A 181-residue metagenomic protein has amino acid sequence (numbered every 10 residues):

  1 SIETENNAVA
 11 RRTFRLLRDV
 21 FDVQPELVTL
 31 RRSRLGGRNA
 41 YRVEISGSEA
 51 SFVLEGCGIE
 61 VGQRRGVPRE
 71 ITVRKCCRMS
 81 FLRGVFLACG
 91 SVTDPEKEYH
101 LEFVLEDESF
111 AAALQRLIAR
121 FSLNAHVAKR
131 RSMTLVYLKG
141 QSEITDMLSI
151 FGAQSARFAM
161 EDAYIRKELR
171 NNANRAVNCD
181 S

Functional and structural regions predicted by a protein language model:
S1-M160: DNA-contacting interfaces and partner/effector-binding or oligomerization modules in DNA-centric proteins
D146, I150-S181: Extended mid-to-C-terminal alpha-helical interaction segments
